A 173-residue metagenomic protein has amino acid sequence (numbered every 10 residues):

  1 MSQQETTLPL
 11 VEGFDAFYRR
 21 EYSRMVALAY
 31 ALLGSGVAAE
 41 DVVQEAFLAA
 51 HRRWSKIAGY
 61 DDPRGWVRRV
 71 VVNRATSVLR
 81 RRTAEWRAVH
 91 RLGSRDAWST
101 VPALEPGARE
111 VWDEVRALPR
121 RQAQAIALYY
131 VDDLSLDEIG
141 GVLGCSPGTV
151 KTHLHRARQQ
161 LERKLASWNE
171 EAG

Functional and structural regions predicted by a protein language model:
M1-L8, G13, R87-V89, S99 (+2 more regions): C-terminal edge and immediately downstream basic/flexible tail or linker adjoining helix-turn-helix-like DNA-binding
S2-A27, V37, H51: A short, charge-rich alpha-helical start-of-domain segment used by transcription regulators
T6-T7, E45-D62, R81-T83, K164: Sigma70-family region 2
D41-L48, D61-N73: Structural recognition of an alpha-helix C-terminal capping motif at a helix-to-coil junction
S55-G59, R69-R91, L104, S167: Arg/Lys-rich amphipathic alpha helix in sigma70-family domain 2
S77, E85-V115, S135: Internal acidic/polar
R116, R120, D132-T149, Q159-R163: Helix-turn-helix DNA-binding module
A125-Y129: A short pre-motif secondary-structure segment
